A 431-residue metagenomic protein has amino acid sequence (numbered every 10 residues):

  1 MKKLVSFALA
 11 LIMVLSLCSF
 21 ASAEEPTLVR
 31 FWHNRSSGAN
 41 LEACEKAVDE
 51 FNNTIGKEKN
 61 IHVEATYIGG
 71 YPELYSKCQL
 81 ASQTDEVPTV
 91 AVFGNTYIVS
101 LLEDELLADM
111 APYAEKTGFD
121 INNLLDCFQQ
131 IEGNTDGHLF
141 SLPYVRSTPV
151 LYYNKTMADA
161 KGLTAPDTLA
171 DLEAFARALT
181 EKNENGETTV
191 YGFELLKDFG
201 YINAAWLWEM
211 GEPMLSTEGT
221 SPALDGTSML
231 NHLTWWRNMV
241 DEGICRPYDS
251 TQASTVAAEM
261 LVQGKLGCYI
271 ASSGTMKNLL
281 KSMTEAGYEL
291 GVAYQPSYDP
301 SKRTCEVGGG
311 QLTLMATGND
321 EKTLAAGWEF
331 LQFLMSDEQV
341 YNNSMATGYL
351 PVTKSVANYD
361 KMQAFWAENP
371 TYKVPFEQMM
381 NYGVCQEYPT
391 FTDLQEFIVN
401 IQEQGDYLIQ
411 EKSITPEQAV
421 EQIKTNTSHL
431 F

Functional and structural regions predicted by a protein language model:
T27, N53, K59, A160-K161 (+2 more regions): Extracytoplasmic/periplasmic substrate-recognition and gating elements
E50, G56-L124, T156-D167, E259-M260 (+3 more regions): Extracytoplasmic "Venus flytrap"/periplasmic binding protein-like
L80, P88-T89, T117-M157, Y191-G192 (+2 more regions): A structural signal for short loop-to-beta-strand junctions that line the ligand-binding cleft of periplasmic/secreted
F93-T148, T164, A204-A205, M210 (+3 more regions): Hinge/lid segment of periplasmic solute-binding proteins
D109-C127, T164, N183-G186, Y191-G192 (+4 more regions): Short, solvent-exposed loop/beta-turn-alpha elements that line the ligand-binding surface or hinge of extracytoplasmic
Q130-E132, L290-Y294, M345-E403, Y407: Long, aromatic- and glycine/proline-rich binding clefts that accommodate carbohydrate-like moieties
I131-Y144, P149, E173-P222, L266: Extracytoplasmic/periplasmic solute-binding protein
A176, G219-S250: Glycine-centered hinge/linker elements that transmit conformational signals in sensory and ligand-binding systems
